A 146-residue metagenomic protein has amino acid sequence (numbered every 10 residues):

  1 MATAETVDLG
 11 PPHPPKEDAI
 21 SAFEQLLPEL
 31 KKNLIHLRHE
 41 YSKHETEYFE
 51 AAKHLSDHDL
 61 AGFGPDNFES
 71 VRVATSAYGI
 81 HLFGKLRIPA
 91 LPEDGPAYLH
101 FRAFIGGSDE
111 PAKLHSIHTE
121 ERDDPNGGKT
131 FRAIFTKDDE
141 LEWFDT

Functional and structural regions predicted by a protein language model:
M1-T146: N- and C-terminal low-complexity/disordered segments
